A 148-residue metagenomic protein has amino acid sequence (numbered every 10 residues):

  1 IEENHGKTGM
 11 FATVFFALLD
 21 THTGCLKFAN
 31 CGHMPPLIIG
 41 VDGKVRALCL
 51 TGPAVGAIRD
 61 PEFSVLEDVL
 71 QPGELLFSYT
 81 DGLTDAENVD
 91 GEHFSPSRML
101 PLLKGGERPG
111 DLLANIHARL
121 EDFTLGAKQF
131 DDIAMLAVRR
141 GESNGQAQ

Functional and structural regions predicted by a protein language model:
I1-Q148: Conserved subregion of the PPM/PP2C metallophosphatase catalytic domain
